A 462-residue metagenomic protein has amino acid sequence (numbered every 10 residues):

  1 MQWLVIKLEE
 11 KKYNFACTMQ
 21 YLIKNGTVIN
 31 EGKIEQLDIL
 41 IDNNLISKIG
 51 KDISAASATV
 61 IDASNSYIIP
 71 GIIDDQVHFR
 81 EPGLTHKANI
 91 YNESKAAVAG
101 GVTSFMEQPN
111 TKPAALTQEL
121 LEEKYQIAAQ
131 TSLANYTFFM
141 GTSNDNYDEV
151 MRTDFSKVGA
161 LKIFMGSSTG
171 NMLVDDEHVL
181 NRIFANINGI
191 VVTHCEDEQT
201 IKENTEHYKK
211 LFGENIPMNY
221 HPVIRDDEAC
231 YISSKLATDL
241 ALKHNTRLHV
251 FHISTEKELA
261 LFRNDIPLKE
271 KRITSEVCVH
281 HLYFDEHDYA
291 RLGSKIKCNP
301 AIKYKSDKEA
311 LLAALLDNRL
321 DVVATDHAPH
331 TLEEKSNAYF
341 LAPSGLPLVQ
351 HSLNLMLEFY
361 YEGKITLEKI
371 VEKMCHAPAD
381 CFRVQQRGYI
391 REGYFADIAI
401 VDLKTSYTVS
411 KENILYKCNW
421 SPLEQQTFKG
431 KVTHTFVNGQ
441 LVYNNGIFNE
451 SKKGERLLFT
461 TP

Functional and structural regions predicted by a protein language model:
M19-P70, N449: Histidine-rich, glycine-flanked metal-binding segment
G26, A338, E392-L458: C-terminal cap of metal-dependent C-N hydrolases
G26, N44, N65, Q76 (+14 more regions): Divalent metal-coordination and catalytic microenvironments
S66-T131: Metal-associated gating/positioning segment near the N- to mid-region
I127-G141: A glycine-rich helix N-cap at a beta->alpha junction
D148-V323: Histidine/acidic residue-rich metal-binding segments in metalloenzymes
N215-N245, L316-V323, A328-L403: His/Asp/Glu-enriched, well-ordered alpha-helical/loop segment that forms or immediately abuts the divalent-metal
